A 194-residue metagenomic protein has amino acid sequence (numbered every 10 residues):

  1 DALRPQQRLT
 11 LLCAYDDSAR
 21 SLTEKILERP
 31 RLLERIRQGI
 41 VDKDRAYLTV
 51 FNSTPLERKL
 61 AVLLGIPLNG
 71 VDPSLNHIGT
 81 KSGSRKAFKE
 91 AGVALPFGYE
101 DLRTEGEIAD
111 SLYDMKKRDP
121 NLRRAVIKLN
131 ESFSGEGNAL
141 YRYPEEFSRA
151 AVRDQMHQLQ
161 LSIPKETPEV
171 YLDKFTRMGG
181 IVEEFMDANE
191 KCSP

Functional and structural regions predicted by a protein language model:
D1-G79, K86: ATP-binding N-terminal substructure of ATP-dependent carboxylate-amine bond-forming enzymes
V41, K116-P120, D187: Residue-level signal for alpha-helix termini/capping positions
T54-R58, I108, E190-C192: Short, well-ordered alpha-helical microsegments
D72-G180: Active-site nucleotide/adenylate-binding loops and adjacent lid/helix of ATP-dependent enzymes
N130, F185-M186: Anionic group-transfer/hydrolysis microenvironments
S132-S134, N189-P194: P-loop NTPase catalytic cores that bind/hydrolyze ATP
A139-L140, E183, C192-P194: Beta-strand scaffold of nucleotide-dependent catalytic cores
